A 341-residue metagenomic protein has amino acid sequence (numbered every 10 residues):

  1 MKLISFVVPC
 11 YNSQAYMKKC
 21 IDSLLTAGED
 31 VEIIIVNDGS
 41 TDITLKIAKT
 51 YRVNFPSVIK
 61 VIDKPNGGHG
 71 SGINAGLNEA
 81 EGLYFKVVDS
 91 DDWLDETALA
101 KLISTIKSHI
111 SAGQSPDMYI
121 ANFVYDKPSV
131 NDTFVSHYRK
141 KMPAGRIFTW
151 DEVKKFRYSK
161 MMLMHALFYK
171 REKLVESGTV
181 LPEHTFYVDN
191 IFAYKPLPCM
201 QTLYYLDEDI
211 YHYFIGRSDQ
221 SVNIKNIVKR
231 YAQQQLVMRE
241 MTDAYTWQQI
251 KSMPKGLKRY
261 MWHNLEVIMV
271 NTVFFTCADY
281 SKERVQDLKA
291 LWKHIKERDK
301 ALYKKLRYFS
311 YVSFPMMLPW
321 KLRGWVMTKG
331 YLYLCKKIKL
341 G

Functional and structural regions predicted by a protein language model:
M1-S23: N-proximal low-complexity "stem/linker" segments adjacent to membrane-targeting elements
Y16-K18, D42-Y51, W93, T97: Acidic helix N-cap motif at the loop->helix transition within catalytic regions of sugar-transfer enzymes
D22-V31: Short, acidic, metal-binding catalytic loop of nucleotide-sugar glycosyltransferases
S23, N37-I47, G67-G68: A conserved acidic beta->alpha catalytic loop
K64-A80: Glycine-rich, basic loop-to-helix element that forms the pyrophosphate-binding segment of sugar-nucleotide handling
H69, D92-Y204, Y213-I227: Donor-binding/catalytic cores of nucleotide-activated saccharide and glycerol-phosphate transferases/polymerases
F85: Short aromatic/hydrophobic "clamp" motif used to bind/position activated sugar donors
C277-G341: Membrane-interface aromatic/basic loop that binds lipid-linked glycans or pyrophosphate carriers, typified by
